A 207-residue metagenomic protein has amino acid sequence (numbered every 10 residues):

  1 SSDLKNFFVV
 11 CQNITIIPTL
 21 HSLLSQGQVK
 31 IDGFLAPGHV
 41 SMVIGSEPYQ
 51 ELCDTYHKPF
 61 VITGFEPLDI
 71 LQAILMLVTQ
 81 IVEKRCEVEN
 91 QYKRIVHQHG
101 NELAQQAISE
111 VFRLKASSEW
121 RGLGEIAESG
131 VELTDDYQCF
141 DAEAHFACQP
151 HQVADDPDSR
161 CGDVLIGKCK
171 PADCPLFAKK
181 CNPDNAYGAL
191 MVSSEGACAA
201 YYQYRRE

Functional and structural regions predicted by a protein language model:
L4-C11: Short beta-strand/loop segments at the ligand-binding rim of alpha/beta enzyme cores
V10, V29-Q98: A conserved active-site cap/scaffold subdomain adjacent to cofactor or substrate pockets
Q12-I14, P37-V40, G64-F65, A73 (+3 more regions): Fold-independent oxyanion-binding glycine-rich loops and adjacent beta-strand/coil segments at enzyme active sites
I16-G27, I70-A73: Glycine-rich, charge-decorated loop segments at or immediately adjacent to ligand/cofactor-binding or catalytic sites
I17-S22, S46-Y49, A144, R160: Glycine-rich, charged/polar anion/phosphate-binding loops that engage phosphate groups from diverse ligands
Q72-D163: Internal helical hairpin/lid segments
H145-E207: Extended hydrophobic packing segments that form well-structured cores
